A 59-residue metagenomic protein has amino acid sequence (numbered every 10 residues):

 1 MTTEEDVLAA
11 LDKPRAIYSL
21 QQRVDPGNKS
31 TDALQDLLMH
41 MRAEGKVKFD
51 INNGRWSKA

Functional and structural regions predicted by a protein language model:
M1, Y18, F49-A59: Short, cationic-aromatic polyanion-contact patches
M1-L8, T31: Short, leucine-enriched amphipathic alpha-helices that occur as contiguous helical runs
A10-S19: Short capping segments at the starts of secondary-structure elements
S19-T31: Short helix-coil junctions and helix-kink-helix linkers
T31-D32, D50: Non-catalytic, surface-exposed connector residues within folded enzymatic/regulatory domains
Q35-M39: Short, hydrophobic-biased segments on the C-terminal half of alpha helices that form "recognition helices"
G45: Glycine-centered, phosphate/nucleic-acid-interacting loop/turn motifs that mediate DNA/RNA or nucleotide
